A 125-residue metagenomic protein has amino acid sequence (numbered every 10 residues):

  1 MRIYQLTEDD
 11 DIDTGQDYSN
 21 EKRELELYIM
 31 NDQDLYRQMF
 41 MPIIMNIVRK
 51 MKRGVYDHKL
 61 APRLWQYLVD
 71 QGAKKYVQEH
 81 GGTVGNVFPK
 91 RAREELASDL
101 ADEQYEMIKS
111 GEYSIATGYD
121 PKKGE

Functional and structural regions predicted by a protein language model:
M1-E125: Acidic interaction surfaces
